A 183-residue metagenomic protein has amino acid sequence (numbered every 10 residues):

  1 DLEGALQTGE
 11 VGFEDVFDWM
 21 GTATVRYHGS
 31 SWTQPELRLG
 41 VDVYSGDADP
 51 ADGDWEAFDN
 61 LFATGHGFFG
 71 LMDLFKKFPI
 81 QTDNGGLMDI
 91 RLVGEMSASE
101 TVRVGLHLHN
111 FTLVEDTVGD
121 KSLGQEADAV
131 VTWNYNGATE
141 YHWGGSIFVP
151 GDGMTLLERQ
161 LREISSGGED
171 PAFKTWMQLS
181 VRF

Functional and structural regions predicted by a protein language model:
D1, T33-L37, E100-L106, W133 (+1 more regions): Repeated loop/turn-to-beta-strand initiation elements of outer-membrane beta-barrel proteins
E3, Q7-M96, R103, L156-E158: Extracellular/periplasmic loop regions
A5-Q7, R26-S30, E95-S97, T132-N136 (+2 more regions): Structural signature of outer-membrane beta-barrel channels/translocons
V11-W19, T82-G86, V118-L123, I164-F173: Replace "Gram-negative outer membrane beta-barrel proteins" with "bacterial and organellar outer membrane beta-barrel
G29, I80-D89, V93-E126, N134 (+1 more regions): Outer-membrane beta-barrel transmembrane domain signature
D54-L61, S122-G124, E158-D170: Flexible, surface-exposed loop regions and adjacent strand-edge segments of Gram-negative outer-membrane beta-barrel
G137-S165: C-terminal beta-signal and adjacent terminal beta-strands/loops of Gram-negative outer-membrane beta-barrel proteins
E169-F183: Outer-membrane beta-barrel "beta-signal"
